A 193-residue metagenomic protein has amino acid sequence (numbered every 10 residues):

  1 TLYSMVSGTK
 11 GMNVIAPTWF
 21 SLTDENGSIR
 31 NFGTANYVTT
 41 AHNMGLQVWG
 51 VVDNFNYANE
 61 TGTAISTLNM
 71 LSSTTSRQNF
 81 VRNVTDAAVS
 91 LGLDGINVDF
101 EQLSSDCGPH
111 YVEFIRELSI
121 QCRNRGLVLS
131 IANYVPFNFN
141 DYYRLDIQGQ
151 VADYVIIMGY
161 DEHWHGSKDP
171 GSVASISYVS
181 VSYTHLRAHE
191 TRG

Functional and structural regions predicted by a protein language model:
T1-S4: Boundary/entry segment of secreted carbohydrate-active catalytic domains
G8-M12: A short, Lys/Arg-enriched amphipathic alpha-helix followed by its capping loop at the start of a domain
S21-S175: Chitinase-like catalytic core of GlcNAc-active glycosidases
S180-V181: Acidic, proline/serine/threonine- and glycine-rich low-complexity intrinsically disordered segments
T184-T191: Conserved small/polar residues in nucleotide/adenosyl-binding loops
